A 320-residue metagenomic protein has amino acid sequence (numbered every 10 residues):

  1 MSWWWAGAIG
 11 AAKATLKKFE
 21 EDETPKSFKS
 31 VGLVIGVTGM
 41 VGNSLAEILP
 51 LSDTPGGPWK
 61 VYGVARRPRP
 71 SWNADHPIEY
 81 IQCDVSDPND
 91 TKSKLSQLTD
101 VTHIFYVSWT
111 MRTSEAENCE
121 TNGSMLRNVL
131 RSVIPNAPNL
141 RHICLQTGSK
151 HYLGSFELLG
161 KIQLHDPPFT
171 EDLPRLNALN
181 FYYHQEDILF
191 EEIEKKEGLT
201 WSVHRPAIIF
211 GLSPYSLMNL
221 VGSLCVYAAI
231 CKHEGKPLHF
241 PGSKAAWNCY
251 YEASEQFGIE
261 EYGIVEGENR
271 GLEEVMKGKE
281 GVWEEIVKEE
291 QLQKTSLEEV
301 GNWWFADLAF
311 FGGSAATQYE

Functional and structural regions predicted by a protein language model:
M1-E20, G56-W59, S254, G258 (+3 more regions): Amphipathic terminal alpha-helices
W3-W4, A8-G57: N-terminal Rossmann NAD(P)H-binding glycine-rich loop of SDR-like oxidoreductase domains
D53-P70: Conserved glycine-rich Rossmann-like NAD(P)H-binding loop of the short-chain dehydrogenase/reductase
R69-N128, I134: NAD(P)H-binding glycine-rich loop region in Rossmannoid oxidoreductase-like domains and their noncatalytic homologs
T102-S108, E117-F181, S202: Conserved Rossmann-fold NAD(P)-dependent oxidoreductase catalytic core, especially the SDR/UDP-sugar
D172-H204, L212: Active-site Tyr-X1-5-Lys
K195-N248: NAD(P)-dependent short-chain dehydrogenase/reductase
K244-A306, E320: Mid/C-terminal beta-alpha module of Rossmann-like enzyme folds, strongest in SDR-family dehydrogenases/epimerases
